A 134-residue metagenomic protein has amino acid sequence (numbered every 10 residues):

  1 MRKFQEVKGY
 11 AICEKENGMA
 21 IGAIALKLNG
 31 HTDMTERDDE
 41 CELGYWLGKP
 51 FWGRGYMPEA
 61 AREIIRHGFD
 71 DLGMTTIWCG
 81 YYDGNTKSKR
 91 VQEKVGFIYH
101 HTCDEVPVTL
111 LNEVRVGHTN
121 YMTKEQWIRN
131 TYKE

Functional and structural regions predicted by a protein language model:
M1-A11: A short helix-loop-beta-strand connector motif used in the catalytic cores of GNAT acetyltransferases and, in some
G9-E134: Acyl-donor (CoA/ACP) binding surface of acyl/acetyltransferases
